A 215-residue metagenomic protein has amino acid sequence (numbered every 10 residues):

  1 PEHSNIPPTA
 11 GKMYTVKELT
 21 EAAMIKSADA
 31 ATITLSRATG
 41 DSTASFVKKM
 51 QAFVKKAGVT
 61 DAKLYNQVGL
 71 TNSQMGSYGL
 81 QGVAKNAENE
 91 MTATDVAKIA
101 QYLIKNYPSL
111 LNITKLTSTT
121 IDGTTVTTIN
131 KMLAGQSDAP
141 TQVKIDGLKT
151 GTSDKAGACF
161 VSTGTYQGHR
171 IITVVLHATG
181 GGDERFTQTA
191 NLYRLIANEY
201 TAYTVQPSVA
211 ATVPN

Functional and structural regions predicted by a protein language model:
P1-S36, N130-D138, Q142, D146-G147: Conserved catalytic neighborhood of penicillin-recognizing serine enzymes
D41-P214: Penicillin-recognizing serine hydrolase domain
